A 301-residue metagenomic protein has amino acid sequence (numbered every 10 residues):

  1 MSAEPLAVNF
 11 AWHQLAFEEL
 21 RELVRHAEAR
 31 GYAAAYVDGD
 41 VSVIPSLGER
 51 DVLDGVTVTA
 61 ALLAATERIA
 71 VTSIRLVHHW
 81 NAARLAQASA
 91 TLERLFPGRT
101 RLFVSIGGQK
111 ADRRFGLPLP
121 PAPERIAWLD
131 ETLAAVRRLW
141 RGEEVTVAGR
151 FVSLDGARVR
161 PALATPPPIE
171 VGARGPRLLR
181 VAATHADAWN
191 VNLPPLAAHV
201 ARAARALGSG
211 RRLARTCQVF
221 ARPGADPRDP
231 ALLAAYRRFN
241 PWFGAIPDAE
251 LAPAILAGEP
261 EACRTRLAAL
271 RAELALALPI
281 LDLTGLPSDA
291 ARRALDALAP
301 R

Functional and structural regions predicted by a protein language model:
M1-R301: Active-site-adjacent structural elements that line small-molecule/cofactor binding pockets in enzymes
